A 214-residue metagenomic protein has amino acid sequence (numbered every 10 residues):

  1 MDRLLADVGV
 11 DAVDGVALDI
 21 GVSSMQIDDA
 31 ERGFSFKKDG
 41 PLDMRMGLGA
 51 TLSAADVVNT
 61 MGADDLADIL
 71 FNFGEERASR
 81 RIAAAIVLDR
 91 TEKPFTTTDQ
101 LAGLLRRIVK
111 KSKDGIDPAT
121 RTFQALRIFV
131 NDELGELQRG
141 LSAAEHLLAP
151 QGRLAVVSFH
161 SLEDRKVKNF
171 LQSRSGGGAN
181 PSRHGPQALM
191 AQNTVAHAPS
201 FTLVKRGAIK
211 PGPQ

Functional and structural regions predicted by a protein language model:
M1-Q214: S-adenosyl-L-methionine-dependent methyltransferase catalytic core, i.e., the SAM/SAH-binding region
